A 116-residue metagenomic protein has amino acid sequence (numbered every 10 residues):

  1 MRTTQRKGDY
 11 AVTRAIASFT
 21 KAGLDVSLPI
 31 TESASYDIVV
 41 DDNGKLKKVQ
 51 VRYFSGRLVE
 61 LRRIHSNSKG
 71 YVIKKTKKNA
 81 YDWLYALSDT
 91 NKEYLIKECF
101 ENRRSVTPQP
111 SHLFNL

Functional and structural regions predicted by a protein language model:
M1-S27: Acidic-basic catalytic patches of nuclease active cores, encompassing PD-(D/E)XK and other metal-cofactor nuclease
F19, I38-V40, G44-S55: Conserved catalytic cores of phosphodiester-cleaving nucleases, focusing on short active-site segments
D25-S35: Short, well-structured beta-strand/strand-turn elements
L28, K48, L95-I96: A structural signal for short, well-ordered beta-strand segments and their strand-loop junctions that often border
S33-S35, G44-K48, K78-Y81: Short connector loops at helix/strand junctions that flank enzyme active sites, especially segments positioning acidic
S35-D37, V72-I73: Short secondary-structure capping micro-motifs at structural edges
R52-Y94: Catalytic cores of nucleic-acid endonucleases
L87-L116: Domain-level recognition of nuclease-like catalytic cores that cleave nucleotide substrates
